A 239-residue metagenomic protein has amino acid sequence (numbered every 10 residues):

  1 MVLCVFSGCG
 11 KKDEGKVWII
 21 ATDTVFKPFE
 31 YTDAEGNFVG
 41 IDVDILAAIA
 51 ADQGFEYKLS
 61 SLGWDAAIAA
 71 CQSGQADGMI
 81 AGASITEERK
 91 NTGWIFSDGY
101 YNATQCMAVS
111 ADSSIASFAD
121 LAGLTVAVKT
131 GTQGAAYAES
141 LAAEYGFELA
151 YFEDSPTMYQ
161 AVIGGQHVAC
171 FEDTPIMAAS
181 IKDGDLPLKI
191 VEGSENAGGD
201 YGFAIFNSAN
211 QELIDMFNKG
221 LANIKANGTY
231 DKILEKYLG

Functional and structural regions predicted by a protein language model:
M1-V17: Short, low-complexity disordered leader/linker segments with a strong preference for bacterial N-terminal type II
K11-K12, F55-E56, Q133-A150, L188-E195 (+1 more regions): Ligand-binding clefts/hinges and TM-proximal coupling segments of bilobed small-molecule sensing domains
V17-V39: Short glycine-rich His-centered loop
I19-T22, V39, F118-A135: Short loop->beta-strand "edge-of-pocket" segments that line small-molecule binding or catalytic clefts across diverse
T24, Y101-V109, A178, K182-K219 (+1 more regions): Periplasmic-binding protein-like
V43, A47, A51, E56-D120 (+1 more regions): Acidic, polar ligand-binding/catalytic clefts
I49, C71-Q72, L121, A161-I163 (+2 more regions): Hydrophobic residues within well-ordered alpha-helices
A69, G82-N91, E139-S140, I163-G164 (+1 more regions): A ligand-binding cleft/hinge motif common to bilobed small-molecule-binding domains
